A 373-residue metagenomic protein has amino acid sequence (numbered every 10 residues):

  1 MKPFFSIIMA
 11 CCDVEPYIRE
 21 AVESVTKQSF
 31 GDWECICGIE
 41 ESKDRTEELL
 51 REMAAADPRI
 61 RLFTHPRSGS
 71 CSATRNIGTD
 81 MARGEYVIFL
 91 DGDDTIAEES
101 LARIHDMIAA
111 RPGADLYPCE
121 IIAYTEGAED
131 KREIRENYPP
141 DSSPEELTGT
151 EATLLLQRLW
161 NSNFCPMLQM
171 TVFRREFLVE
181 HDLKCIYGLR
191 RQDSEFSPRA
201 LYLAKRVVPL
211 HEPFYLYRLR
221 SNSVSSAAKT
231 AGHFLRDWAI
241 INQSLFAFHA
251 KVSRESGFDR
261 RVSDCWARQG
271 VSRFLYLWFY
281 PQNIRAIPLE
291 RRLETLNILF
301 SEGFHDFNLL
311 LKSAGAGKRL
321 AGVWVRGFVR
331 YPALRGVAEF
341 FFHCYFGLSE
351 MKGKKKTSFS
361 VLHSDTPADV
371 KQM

Functional and structural regions predicted by a protein language model:
K2-I8, T26-C37, R45, D57-R61: Short loop->beta transition adjacent to catalytic acidic/histidine clusters or analogous donor-positioning motifs
D13-K27: Short, well-formed alpha-helical segments that are part of the catalytic scaffolds of diverse glycosyltransferases
G31, I39-L49, R67-S68, I96-A97: A conserved acidic beta->alpha catalytic loop
H65-A82: Glycine-rich, basic loop-to-helix element that forms the pyrophosphate-binding segment of sugar-nucleotide handling
V87: Short aromatic/hydrophobic "clamp" motif used to bind/position activated sugar donors
G92-P209, Y215-H233: Donor-binding/catalytic cores of nucleotide-activated saccharide and glycerol-phosphate transferases/polymerases
P213-S221, A227-S256, R273-D306: Catalytic core of nucleotide-sugar-dependent glycosyltransferases
P281-M373: Membrane-interface aromatic/basic loop that binds lipid-linked glycans or pyrophosphate carriers, typified by
